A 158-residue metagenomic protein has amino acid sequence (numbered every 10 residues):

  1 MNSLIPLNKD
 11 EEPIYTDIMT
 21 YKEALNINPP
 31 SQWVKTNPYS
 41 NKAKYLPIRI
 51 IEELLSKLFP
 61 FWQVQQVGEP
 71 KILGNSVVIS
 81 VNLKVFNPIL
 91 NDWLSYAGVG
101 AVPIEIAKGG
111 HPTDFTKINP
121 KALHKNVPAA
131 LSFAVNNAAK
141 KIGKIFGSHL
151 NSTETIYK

Functional and structural regions predicted by a protein language model:
M1-I48: N-terminal, Lys/Arg- and Ser/Thr-rich interaction peptides
I51-Y157: Positively charged, aromatic-enriched nucleic acid-contacting surfaces
